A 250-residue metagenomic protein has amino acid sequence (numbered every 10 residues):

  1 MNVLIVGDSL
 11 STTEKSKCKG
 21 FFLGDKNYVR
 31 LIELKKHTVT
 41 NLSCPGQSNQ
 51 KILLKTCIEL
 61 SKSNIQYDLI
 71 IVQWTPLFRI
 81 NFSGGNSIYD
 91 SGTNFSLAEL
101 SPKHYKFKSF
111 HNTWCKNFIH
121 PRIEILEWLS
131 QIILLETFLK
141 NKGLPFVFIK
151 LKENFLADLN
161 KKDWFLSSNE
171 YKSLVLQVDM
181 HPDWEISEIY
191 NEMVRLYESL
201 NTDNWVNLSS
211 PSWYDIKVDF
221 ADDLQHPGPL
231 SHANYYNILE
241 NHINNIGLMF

Functional and structural regions predicted by a protein language model:
M1-K51, K62, G228, A233-N234: Serine-esterase "nucleophile elbow" of acetyl-processing enzymes
L54: Residue- and microsegment-level detector for short, conserved "hotspots" that frame catalytic or cofactor-binding
C57-A233, N237-F250: Alpha-helical cap/lid subdomain in secreted, periplasmic, or secretory-pathway luminal O-acyl-processing enzymes
